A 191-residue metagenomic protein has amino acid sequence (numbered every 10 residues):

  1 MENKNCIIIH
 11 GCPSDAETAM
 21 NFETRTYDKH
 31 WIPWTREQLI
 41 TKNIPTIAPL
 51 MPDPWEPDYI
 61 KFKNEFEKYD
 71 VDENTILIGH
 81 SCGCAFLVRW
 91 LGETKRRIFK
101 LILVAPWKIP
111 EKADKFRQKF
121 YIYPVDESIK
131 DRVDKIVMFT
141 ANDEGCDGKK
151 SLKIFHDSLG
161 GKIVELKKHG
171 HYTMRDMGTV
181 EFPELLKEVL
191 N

Functional and structural regions predicted by a protein language model:
E2-K42, T46, L50: Short, surface-exposed "cap/lid" segments of acyl-processing enzymes
G11-C12, M51-P54, L101-E111, A141: Active-site nucleophile loop of the alpha/beta-hydrolase fold
P57, H169-F182: Catalytic histidine-centered segment of alpha/beta-hydrolase-like enzymes
L77-I78, L101: Conserved alpha/beta-hydrolase fold motif
I78-V88: Gly/Ala-rich beta-loop-alpha elbow adjacent to hydrolase catalytic centers
P106-I129, D147: Flexible "cap/lid" loop of the alpha/beta hydrolase fold
R132-V133, V137-T140, L152: Short beta-strand/loop motif that positions the catalytic acidic residue of the alpha/beta-hydrolase fold
E144-S151: Conserved alpha/beta-hydrolase "acid-adjacent" motif
